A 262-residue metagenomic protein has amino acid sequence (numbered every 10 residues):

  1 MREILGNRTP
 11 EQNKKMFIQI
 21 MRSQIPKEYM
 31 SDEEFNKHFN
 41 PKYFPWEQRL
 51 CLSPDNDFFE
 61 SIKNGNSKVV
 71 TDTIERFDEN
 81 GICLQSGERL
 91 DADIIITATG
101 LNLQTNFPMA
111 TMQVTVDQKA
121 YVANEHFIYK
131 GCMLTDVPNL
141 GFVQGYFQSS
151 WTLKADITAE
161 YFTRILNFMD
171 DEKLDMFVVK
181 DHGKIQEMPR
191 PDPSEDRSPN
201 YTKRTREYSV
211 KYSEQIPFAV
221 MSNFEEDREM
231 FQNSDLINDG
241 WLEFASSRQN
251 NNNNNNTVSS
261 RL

Functional and structural regions predicted by a protein language model:
M1-L262: N-terminal FAD-binding dinucleotide-binding subdomain shared by FAD-dependent oxidases/monooxygenases
